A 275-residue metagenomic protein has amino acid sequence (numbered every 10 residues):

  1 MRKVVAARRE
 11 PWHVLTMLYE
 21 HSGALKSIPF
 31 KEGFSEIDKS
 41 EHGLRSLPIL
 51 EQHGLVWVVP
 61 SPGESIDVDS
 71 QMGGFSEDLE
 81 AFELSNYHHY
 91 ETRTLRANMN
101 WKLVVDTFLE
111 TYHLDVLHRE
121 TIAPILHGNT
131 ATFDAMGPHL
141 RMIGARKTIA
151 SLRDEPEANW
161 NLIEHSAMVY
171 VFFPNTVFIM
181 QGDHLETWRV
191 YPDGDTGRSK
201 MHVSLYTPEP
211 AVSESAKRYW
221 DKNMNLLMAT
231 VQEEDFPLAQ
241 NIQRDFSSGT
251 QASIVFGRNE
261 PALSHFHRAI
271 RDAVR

Functional and structural regions predicted by a protein language model:
M1, A6-P62, I66-E77: Rieske [2Fe-2S] iron-sulfur-binding domain
P48-E51, L55-R275: C-terminal catalytic domain of Rieske-type non-heme iron oxygenases
